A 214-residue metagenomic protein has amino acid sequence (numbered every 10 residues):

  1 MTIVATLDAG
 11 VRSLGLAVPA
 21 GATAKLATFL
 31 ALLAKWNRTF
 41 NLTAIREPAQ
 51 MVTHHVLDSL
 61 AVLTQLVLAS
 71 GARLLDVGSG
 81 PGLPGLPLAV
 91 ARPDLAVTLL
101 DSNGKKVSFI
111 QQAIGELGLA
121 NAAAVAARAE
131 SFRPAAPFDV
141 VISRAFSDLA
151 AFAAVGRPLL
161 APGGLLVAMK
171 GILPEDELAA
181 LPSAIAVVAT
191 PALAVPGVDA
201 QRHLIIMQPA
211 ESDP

Functional and structural regions predicted by a protein language model:
M1-S70, L75, K105-S108, Q112-A122: Class I SAM-dependent transferase core
G10, T23, A91, A180-A184: Alpha-helical structural signal in soluble globular domains
P48, L66, G85-P87, L178: Residue-level recognition of conserved structural "scaffold" positions that shape functional pockets and channels
G78: Conserved glycine-centered beta->alpha loop in an early N-terminal alpha/beta scaffold
P81-D94: Conserved SAM-binding loop of SAM-dependent methyltransferases across substrates and taxa, primarily the Class I
D94-P214: S-adenosylmethionine
